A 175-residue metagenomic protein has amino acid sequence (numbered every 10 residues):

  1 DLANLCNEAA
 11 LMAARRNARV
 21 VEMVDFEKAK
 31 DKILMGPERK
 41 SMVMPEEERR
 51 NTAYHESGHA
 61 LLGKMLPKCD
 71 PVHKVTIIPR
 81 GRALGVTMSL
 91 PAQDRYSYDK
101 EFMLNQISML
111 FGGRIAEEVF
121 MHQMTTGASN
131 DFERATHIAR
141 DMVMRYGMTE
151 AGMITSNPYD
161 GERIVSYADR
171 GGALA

Functional and structural regions predicted by a protein language model:
D1-L2, A9, F26, H55 (+3 more regions): Residue-level signature of catalytic and energy-coupling elements of molecular machines, predominantly ATP/GTP-dependent
D1-V24, D31-R39, A60-V72, M142-T149: AAA+ ATPase "lid" subdomain C-terminal helix
V20, V43, H122-T126: Short, surface-exposed loop/turn segments at secondary-structure junctions
E22, M44-P45, A175: Ser/Thr-centered flexible coil motifs
M23-F26, P37, L104, G113: Alpha-helix initiation and N-capping motif
E27-K32, G81-A83: Short, conserved phosphate-binding/catalytic loop or strand-edge motifs used in phosphoryl-/nucleotidyl-transfer
S41-N51: Short pre-active-site segment immediately N-terminal to the catalytic Zn-binding motif
N51-A53, A60-A175: Soluble catalytic regions of large protease machineries
